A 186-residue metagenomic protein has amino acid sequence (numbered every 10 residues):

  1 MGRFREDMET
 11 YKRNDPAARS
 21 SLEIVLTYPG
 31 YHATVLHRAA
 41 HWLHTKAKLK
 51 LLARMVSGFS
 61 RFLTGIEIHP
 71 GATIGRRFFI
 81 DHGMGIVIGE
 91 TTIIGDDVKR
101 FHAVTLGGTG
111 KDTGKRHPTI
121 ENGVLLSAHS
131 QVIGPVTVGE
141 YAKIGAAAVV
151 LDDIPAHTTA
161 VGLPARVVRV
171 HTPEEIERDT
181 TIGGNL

Functional and structural regions predicted by a protein language model:
M1-T64, E174-L186: Terminal amphipathic alpha-helical/low-complexity segments used for targeting or macromolecular assembly
R61-F62, I66-V168: Structural signal for interior beta-strand "rungs" in well-ordered beta-sheet cores of soluble enzyme domains
